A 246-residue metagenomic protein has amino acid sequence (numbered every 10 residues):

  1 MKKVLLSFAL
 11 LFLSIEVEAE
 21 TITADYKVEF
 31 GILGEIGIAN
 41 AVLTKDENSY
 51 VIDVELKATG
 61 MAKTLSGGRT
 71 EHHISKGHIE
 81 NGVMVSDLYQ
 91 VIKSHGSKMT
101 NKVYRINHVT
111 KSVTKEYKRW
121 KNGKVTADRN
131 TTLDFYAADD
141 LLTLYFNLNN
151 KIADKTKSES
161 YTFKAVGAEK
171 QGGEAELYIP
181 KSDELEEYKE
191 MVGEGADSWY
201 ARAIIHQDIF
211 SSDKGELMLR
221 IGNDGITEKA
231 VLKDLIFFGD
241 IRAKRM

Functional and structural regions predicted by a protein language model:
M1-V4: Positively charged n-region of N-terminal signal peptides that target proteins for export
L6-F8: Sec-dependent N-terminal signal peptides
S14-E16: N-terminal signal peptide c-region/cleavage motif recognized by signal peptidases
E20-H108, D154-M246: Acidic, serine/threonine-rich low-complexity disordered tracts
K102-L148: Hydrophobic, well-structured mid-protein blocks that either form specific transmembrane helices
